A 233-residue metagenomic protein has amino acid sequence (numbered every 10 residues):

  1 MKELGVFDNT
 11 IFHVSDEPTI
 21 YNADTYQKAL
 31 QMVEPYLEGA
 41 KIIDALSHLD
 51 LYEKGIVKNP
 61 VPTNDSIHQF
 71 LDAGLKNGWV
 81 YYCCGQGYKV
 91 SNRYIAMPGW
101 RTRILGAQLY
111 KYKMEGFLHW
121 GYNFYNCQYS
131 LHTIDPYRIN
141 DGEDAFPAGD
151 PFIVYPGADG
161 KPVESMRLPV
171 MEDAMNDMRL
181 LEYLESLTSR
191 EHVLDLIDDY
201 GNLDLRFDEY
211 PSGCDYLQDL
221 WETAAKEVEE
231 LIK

Functional and structural regions predicted by a protein language model:
M1-S130: Catalytic-core regions of glycoside hydrolase
M1-Y26, Q31-S47, S130-K233: Catalytic domains of carbohydrate-active enzymes that cleave complex glycans
